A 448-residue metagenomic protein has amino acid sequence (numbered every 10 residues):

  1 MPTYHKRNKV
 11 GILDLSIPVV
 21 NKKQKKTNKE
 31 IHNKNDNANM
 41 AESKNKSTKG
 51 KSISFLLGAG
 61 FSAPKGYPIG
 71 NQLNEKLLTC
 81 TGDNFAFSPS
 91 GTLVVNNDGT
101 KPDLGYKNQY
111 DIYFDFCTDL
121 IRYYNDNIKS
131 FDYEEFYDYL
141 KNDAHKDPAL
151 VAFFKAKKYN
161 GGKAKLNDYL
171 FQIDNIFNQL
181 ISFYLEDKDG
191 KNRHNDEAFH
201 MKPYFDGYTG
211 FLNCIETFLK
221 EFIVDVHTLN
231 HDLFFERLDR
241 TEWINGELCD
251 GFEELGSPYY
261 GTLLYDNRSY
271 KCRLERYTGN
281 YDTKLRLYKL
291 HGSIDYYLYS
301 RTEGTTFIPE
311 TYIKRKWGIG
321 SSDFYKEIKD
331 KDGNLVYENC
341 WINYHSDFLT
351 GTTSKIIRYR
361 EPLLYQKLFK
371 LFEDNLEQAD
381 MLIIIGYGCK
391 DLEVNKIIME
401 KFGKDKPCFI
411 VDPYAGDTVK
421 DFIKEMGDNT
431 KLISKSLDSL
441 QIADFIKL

Functional and structural regions predicted by a protein language model:
P2-K65, G70-C80, F85-F87, G91-N108 (+3 more regions): SIR2/sirtuin-family catalytic core signature
H5-V10, S52, L56, S62 (+5 more regions): N-terminal functional modules and adjacent low-complexity/disordered segments of proteins
N84, D187, F218-F222, Y297 (+1 more regions): Short secondary-structure junctions and interdomain/linker hinges
N96-S182, P203, F211-D347: Extended, H/D-rich, highly charged conserved domains that either
D174, I181-T209, E338-A379, Y387-G388: Alpha/beta-hydrolase fold catalytic core
G207-L219, L371, I397-F402: Catalytic-core regions built around general acid/base machinery
